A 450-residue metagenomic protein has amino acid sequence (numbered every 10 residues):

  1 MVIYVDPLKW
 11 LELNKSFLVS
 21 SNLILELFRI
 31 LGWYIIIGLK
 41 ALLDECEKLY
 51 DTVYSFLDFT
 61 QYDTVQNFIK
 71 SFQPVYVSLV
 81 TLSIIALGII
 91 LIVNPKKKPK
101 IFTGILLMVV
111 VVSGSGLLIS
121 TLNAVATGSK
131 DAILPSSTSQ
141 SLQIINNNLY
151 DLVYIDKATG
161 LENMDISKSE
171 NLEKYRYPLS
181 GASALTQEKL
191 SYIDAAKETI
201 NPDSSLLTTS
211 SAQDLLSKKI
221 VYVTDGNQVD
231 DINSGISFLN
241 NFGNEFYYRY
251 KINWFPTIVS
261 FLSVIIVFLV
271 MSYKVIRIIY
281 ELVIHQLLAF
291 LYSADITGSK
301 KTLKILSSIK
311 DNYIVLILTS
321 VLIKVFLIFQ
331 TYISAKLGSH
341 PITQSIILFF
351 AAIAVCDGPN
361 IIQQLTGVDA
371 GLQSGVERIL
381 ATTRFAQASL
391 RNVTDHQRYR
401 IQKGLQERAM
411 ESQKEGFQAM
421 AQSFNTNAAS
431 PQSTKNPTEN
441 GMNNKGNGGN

Functional and structural regions predicted by a protein language model:
M1-P7, I362-N450: Long, low-complexity, intrinsically disordered extramembrane tails
V2-T103, L118-I144, L149, Y154 (+1 more regions): Binding/recognition "hotspot" determinant
V5, W10-L13, S120-V223: Aromatic-rich transmembrane-lumenal/periplasmic boundary elements in polytopic membrane proteins
S55-P74, P178-M271: Individual transmembrane alpha-helix segments
L82-M108, K274-S299: Hydrophobic transmembrane alpha-helix segments characteristic of membrane transport and insertion machinery
P95-I101, L118-S136, Y273-E281, T331-I333 (+1 more regions): Juxtamembrane/interface segments at transmembrane-helix termini
I101-S115, S345-A354: Small-residue-enriched core segments of transmembrane alpha-helices in multipass membrane transport and channel
I232-G371: Hydrophobic alpha-helical transmembrane segments and adjacent short intramembrane/lumenal linkers of inner/organellar
